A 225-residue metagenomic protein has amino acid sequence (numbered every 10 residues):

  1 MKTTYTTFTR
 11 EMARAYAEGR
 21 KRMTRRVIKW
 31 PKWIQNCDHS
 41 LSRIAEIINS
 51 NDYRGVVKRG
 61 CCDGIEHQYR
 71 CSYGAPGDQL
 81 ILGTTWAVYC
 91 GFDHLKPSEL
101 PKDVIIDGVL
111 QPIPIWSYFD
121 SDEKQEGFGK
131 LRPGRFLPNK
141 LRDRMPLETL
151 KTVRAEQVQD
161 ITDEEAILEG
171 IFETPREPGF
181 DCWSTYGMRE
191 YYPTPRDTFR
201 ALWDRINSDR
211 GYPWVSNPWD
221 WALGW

Functional and structural regions predicted by a protein language model:
M1-G224: Secondary-structure transition motif
